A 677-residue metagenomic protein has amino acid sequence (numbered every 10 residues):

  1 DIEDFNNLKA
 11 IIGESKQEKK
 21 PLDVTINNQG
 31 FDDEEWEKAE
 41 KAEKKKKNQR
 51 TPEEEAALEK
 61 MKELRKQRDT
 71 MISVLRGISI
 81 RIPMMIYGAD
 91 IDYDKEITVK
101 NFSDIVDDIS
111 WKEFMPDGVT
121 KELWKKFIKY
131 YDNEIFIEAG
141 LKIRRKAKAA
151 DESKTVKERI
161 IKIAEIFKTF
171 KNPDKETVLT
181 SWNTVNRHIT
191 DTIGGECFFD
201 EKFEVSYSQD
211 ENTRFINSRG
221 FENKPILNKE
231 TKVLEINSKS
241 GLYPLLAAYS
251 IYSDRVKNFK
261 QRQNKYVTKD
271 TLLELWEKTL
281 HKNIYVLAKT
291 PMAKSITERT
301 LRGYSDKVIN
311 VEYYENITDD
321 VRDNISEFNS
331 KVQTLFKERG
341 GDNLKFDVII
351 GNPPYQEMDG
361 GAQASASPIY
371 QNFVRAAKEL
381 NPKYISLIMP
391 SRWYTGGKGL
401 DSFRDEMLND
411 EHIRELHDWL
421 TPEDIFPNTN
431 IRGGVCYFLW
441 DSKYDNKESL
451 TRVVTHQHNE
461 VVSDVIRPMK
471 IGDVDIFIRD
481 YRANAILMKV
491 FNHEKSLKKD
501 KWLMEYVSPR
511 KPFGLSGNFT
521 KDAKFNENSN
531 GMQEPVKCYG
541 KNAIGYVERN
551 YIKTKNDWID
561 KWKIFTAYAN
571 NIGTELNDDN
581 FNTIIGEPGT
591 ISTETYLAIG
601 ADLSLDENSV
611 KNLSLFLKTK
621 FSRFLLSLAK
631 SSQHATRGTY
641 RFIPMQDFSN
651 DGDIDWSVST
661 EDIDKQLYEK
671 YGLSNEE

Functional and structural regions predicted by a protein language model:
D1-D23, N28-G30, K62-E274, Y285-T300 (+2 more regions): Class I S-adenosyl-L-methionine
D1-P21, F31-E37, K175, P422-T595 (+1 more regions): C-terminal substrate-recognition regions of SAM-dependent nucleic acid methyltransferases
D1-P21, T184, G241-L245, R255 (+4 more regions): Signature of N6-adenine DNA methyltransferases within the class I
K19, D32, E40, K46-A57 (+1 more regions): Intrinsically disordered, low-complexity coil/linker segments enriched for acidic/polar and small residues
K168-K171, Y266-T268, Q333-L335, W419 (+1 more regions): Short linear interaction motifs
F198-K202, L245-Y249, G360-A362, G397-K398 (+1 more regions): Short, solvent-exposed loop/turn and secondary-structure capping segments
P225-N228, W276-H281, G340-K345: Short basic/glycine-enriched coil/helix segment immediately N-terminal to the Walker B
T231, K282, D347, K383 (+1 more regions): Conserved acidic residues
